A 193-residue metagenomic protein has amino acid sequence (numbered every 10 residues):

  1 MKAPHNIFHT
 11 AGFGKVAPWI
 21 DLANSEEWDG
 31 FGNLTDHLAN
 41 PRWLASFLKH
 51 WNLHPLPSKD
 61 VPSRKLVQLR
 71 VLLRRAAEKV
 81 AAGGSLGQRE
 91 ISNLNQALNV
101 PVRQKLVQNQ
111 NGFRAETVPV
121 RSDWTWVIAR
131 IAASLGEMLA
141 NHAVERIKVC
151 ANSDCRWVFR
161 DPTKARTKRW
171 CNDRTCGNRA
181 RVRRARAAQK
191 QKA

Functional and structural regions predicted by a protein language model:
M1-V149, R156: Short helix-coil boundary/hinge micro-motifs
W126, R130-A193: BZIP DNA-binding basic region
